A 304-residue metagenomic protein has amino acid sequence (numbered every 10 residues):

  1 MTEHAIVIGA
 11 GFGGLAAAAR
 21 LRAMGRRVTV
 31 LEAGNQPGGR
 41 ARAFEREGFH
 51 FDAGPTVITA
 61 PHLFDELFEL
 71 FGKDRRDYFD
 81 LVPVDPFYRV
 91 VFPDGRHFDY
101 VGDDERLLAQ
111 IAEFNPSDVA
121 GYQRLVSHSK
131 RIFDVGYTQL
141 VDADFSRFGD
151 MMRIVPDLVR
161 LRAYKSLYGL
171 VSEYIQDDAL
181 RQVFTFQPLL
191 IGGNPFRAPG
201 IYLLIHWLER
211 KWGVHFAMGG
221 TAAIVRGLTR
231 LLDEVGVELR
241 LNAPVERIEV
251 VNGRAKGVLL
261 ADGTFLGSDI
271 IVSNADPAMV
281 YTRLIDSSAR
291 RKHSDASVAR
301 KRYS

Functional and structural regions predicted by a protein language model:
T2-R131: N-terminal glycine-rich phosphate/pyrophosphate-binding loop and immediately adjacent elements
H4, K256, D269: Conserved acidic residues
V91-A198: Rossmann-like flavin
P156-L167, E209-R230, R240-N242: Short beta-strand to alpha-helix junction loop
A198-E209: Residues forming anionic-ligand binding surfaces in small-molecule and nucleic-acid pockets of primarily soluble enzymes
V214-E234, I248-E249, L259, T264-S304: Glycine-rich loop(s) and the adjacent beta-strand/alpha-helix scaffold that form part
L241-A255: A conserved short coil-to-beta-strand element within the FAD-binding core of flavoproteins
